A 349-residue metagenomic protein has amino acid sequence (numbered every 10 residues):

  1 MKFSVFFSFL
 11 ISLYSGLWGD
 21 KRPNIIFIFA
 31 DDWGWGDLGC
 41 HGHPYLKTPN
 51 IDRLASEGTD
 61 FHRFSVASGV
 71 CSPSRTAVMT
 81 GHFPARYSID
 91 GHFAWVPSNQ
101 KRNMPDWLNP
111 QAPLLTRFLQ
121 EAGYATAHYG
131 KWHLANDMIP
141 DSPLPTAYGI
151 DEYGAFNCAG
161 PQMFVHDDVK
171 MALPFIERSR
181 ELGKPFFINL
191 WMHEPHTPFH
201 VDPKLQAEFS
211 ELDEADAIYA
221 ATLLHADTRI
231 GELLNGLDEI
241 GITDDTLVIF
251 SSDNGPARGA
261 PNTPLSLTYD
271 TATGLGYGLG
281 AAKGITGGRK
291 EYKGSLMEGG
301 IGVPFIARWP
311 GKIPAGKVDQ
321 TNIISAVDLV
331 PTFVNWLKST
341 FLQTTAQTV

Functional and structural regions predicted by a protein language model:
M1-K2, I25: N-terminal export leaders
F3-W18: Sec-dependent N-terminal signal peptides of Gram-negative exported proteins
L17-V349: Formylglycine-dependent sulfatase
